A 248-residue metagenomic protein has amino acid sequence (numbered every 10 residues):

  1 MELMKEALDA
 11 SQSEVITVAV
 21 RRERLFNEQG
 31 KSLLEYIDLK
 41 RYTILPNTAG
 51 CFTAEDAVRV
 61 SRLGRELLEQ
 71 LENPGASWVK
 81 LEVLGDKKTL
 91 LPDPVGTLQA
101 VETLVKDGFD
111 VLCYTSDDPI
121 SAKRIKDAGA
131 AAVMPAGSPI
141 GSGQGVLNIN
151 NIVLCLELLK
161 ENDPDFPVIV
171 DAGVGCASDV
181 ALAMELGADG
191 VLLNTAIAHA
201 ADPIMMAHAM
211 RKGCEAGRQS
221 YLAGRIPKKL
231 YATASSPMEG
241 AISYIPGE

Functional and structural regions predicted by a protein language model:
M1-V15, E28-T43, F52-D171, G175-T195 (+1 more regions): Alpha/beta enzyme core
E14-R22: A short beta-strand-loop structural module common to alpha/beta enzyme folds
L25: Short, motif-level signal for alpha-helix interfacial/capping segments enriched in acidic residues and aromatics/proline
